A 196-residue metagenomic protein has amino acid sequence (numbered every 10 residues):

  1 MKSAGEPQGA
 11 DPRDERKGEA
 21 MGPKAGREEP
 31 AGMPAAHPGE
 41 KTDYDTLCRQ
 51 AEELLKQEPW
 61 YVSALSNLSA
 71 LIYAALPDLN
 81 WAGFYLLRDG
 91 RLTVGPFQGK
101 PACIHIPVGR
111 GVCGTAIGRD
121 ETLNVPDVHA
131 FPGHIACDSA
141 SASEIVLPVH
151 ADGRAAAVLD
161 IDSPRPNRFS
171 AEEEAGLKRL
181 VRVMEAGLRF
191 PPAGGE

Functional and structural regions predicted by a protein language model:
K2-P96, K100, R179, V183-E196: Intrinsically disordered, low-complexity terminal regulatory regions
L79, L87, R91-C137: Regulatory sensory and allosteric helical modules in signal-transduction proteins and certain transcription factors
W81, V146, V158: Short hydrophobic/aromatic beta-strand element in the GNAT-like acyltransferase core that lines or flanks the acyl-donor
S143-H150: A short, aliphatic-rich beta-strand micro-motif
H150-S163: Sensory-domain boundary capping and coupling elements
R165-N167: A generic structural motif
F169-G176, F190: Well-ordered alpha/beta subsegment
